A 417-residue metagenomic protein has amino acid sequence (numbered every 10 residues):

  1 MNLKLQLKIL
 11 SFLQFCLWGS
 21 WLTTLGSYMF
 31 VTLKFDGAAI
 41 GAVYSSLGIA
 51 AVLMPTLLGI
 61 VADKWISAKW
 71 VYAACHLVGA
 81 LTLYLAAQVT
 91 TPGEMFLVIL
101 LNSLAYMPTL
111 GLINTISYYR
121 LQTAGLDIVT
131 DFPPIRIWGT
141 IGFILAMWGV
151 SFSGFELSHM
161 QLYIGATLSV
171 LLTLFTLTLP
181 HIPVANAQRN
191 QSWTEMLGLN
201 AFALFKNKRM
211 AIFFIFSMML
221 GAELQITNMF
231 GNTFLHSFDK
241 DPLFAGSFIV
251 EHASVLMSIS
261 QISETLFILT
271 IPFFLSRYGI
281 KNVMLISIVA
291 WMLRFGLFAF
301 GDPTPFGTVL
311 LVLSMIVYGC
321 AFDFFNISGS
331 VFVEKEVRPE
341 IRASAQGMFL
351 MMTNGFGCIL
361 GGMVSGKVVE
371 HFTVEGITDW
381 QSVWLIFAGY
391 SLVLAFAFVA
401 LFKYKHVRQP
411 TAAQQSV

Functional and structural regions predicted by a protein language model:
M1, P180-I215, K240-A245: Juxtamembrane intracellular "pre-TM" segments in multi-pass secondary transporters
M1-I49, R209-A245, H252-A253, N326 (+1 more regions): Helix-loop boundary and gating motifs at the non-cytosolic
F12, T82, P92-L112, I116 (+2 more regions): Hydrophobic core of transmembrane alpha-helices in multi-pass small-molecule transporters, especially MFS/SLC-type
A42-I60, V255-T270: Central cavity-lining transmembrane alpha-helices of secondary-active solute carriers, predominantly the Major
L53-S67, G154, L266-I280, V369-E370: Helix-to-loop junctions at the C-terminal end of transmembrane segments in multipass secondary transporters
L77-T91, V289-P305: C-terminal ends and interior cores of transmembrane alpha-helices in multi-pass membrane transporters/permeases
L85-V89, S169-H181, G355, V383-V417: Multi-pass alpha-helical transporter architecture, strongest for 12-TM Major Facilitator/SLC carriers used
F152-L168, K367-S391: A membrane-interface helix-boundary motif in multi-pass transporters
